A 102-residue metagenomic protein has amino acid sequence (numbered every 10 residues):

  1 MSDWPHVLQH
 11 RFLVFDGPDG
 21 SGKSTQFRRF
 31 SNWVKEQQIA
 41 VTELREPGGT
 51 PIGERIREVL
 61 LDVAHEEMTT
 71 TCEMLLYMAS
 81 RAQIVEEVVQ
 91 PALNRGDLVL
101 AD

Functional and structural regions predicted by a protein language model:
M1-L13, I39: Extreme N-terminal, non-catalytic leader segments that precede Walker-type/kinase nucleotide-binding cores
G17: The Walker A (P-loop) glycine that initiates the GxxxxGKT/S ATP-binding motif of P-loop NTPases
G20: Walker A (P-loop) phosphate-binding loop of P-loop NTPases
K23: Conserved lysine of the Walker
Q26: Hydrophobic positions on the alpha1 helix immediately C-terminal to the Walker A/P-loop
F30, V34-K35: Hydrophobic alpha-helical packing residues
Q37-D102: ATP-dependent small-molecule kinase phosphotransfer cores that center on conserved nucleotide phosphate-binding segments
